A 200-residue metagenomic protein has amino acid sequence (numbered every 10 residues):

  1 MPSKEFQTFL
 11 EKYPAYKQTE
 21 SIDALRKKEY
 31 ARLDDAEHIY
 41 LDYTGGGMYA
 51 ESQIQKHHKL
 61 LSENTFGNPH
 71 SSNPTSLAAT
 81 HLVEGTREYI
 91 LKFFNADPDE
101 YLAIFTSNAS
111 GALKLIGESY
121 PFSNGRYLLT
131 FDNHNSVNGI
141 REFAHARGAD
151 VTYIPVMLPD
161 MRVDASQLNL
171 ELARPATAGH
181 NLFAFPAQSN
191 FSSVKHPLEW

Functional and structural regions predicted by a protein language model:
M1-W200: Pyridoxal 5′-phosphate
